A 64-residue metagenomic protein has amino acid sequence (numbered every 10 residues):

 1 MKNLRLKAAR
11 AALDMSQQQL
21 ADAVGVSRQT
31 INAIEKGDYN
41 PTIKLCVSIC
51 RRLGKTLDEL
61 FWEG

Functional and structural regions predicted by a protein language model:
M1-N3, G64: Absolute protein N-terminus
L4-A23: Short basic helix-loop element that most often maps to the first helix and adjoining turn of HTH DNA-binding modules
A12, R51, F61-G64: Short, charged recognition helix plus adjacent turn of helix-turn-helix-like nucleic-acid-binding domains
Q19, T30, E59: Residues in the helix-turn-helix
V26-Y39: Recognition helix of helix-turn-helix/homeodomain-like DNA-binding domains that insert into the DNA major groove
K44-E59: DNA major-groove recognition helix of helix-turn-helix/homeodomain DNA-binding modules
